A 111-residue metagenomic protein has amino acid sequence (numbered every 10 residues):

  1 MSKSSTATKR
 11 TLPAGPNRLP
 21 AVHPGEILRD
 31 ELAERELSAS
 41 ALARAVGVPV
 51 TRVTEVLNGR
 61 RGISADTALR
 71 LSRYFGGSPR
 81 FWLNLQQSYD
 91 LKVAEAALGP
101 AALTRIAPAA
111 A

Functional and structural regions predicted by a protein language model:
M1-D30, E34-R35, A101-I106: N-terminal flexible/basic segments that precede or flank functional cores
P24, S78-P79: Hydrophobic side chains within well-formed alpha-helices
L28, A39, A68: Generic structural marker for isolated residues within well-ordered, non-membrane alpha-helices of soluble domains
L37-E55: Short alpha-helical DNA-recognition segment
P49, R60, F75, Q86-Y89: The DNA-recognition helices of helix-turn-helix-type DNA-binding domains
R60-R73: Short, basic-rich loop-to-helix N-cap that marks the start of a DNA-contacting helix
R73, L83-A111: Short, charged recognition helix plus adjacent turn of helix-turn-helix-like nucleic-acid-binding domains
